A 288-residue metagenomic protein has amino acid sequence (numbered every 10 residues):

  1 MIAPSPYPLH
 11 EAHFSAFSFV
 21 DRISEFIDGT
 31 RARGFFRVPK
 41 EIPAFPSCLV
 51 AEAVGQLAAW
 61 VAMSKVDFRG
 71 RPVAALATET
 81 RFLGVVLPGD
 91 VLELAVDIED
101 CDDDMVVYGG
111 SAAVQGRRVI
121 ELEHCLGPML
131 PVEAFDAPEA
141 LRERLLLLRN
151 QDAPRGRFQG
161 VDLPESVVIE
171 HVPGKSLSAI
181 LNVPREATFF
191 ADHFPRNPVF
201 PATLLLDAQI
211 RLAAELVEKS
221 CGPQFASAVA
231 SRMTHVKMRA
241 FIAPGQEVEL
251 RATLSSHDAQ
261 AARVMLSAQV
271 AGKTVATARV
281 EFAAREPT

Functional and structural regions predicted by a protein language model:
M1-A44, R69, L83-V86, E99-D103 (+7 more regions): Non-catalytic linker/capping segments at the edges of enzyme domains
I42, P46-W60, P195-P198, L212: Compact, glycine-rich, soluble single-domain proteins
V54, A179, Q209: Hydrophobic pocket/interface hotspot
A58-A95, I120-E121, L126-P128, I210-R251 (+2 more regions): Hydrophobic beta-strand-centered segment that forms part of the acyl-chain substrate-binding groove
V96, D103, V107-H124: Hydrophobic, ordered structural segments
L206: Noncatalytic carbohydrate-binding groove/subsite architecture in carbohydrate-active enzymes
